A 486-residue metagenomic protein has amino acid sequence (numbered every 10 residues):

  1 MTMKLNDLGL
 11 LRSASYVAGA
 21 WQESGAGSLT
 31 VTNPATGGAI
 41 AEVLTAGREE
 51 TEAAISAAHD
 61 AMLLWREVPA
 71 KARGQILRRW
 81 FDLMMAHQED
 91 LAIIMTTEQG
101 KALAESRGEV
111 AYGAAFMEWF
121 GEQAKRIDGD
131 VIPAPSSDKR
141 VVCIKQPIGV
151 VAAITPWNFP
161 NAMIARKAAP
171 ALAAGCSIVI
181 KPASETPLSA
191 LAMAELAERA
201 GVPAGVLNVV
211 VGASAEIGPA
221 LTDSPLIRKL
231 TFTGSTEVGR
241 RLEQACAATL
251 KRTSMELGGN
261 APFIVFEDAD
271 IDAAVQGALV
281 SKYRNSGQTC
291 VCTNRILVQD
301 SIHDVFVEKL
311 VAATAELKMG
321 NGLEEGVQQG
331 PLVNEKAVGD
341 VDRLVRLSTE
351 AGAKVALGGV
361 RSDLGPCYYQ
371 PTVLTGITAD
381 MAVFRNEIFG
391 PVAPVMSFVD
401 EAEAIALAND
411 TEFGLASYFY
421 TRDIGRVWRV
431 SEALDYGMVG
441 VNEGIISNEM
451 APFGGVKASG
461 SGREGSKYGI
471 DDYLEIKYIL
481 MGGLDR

Functional and structural regions predicted by a protein language model:
M1-P34: Hydrophobic face of amphipathic alpha-helices that form TPR/SEL1-like repeat modules and related alpha-solenoid
T36-E42, I227, I264, K318-M319 (+4 more regions): Conserved C-terminal structural/oligomerization subdomain of aldehyde/semialdehyde dehydrogenase
G37, R73, M95, M117 (+9 more regions): Residue-level signal for inorganic ion chemistry
G38-I127, D138: Glycine-rich loop-to-alpha-helix module at the N-terminal edge of alpha/beta enzyme cores
A39-A46, A61-E67, A153, F263-F266 (+5 more regions): Short, well-ordered beta-strand elements within core beta-sheets of diverse protein domains
G129-A273, F398: Rossmann-like NAD(P) dinucleotide-binding subdomain of oxidoreductase/dehydrogenase enzymes
S177-V179, V355, M438: A short hydrophobic/small-residue beta-strand
E237-T378, V441: ALDH superfamily catalytic-core signature
